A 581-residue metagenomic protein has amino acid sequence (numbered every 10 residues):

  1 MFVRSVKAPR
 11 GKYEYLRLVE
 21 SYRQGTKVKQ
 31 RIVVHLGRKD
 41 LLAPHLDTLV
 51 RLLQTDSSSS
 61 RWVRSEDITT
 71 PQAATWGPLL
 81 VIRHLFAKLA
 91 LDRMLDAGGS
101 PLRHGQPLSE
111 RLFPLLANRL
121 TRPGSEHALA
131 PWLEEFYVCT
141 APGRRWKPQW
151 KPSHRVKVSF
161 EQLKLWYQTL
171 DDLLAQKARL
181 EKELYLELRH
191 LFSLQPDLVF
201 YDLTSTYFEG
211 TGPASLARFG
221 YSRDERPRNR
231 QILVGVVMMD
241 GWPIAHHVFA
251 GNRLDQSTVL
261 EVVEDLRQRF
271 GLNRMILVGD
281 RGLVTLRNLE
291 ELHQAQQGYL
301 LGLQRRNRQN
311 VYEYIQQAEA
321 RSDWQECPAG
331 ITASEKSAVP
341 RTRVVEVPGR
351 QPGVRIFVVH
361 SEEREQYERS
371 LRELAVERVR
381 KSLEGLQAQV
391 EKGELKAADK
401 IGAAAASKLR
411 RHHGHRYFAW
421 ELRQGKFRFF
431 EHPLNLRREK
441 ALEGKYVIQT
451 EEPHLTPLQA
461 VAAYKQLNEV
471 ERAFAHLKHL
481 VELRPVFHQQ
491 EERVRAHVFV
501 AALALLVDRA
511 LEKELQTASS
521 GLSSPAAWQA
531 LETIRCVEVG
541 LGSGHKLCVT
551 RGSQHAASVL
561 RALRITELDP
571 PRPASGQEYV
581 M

Functional and structural regions predicted by a protein language model:
M1-E110: Conserved glycine(s) in the ABC-transporter nucleotide-binding domain "signature"
V3-R4, R10-L16, G25-K29, D92-M581: Anion-binding and metal-coordination hotspots
